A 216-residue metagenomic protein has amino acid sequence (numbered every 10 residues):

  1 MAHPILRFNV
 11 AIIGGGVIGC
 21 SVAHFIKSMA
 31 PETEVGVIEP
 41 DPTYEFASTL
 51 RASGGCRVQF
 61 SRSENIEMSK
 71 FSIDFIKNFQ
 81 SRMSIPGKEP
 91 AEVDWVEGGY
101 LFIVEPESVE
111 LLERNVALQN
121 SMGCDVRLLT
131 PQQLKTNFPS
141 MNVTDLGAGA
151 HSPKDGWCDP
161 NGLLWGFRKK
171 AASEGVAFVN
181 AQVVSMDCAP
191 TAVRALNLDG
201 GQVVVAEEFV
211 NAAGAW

Functional and structural regions predicted by a protein language model:
H3-I18, G36: Beta1/beta-strand and adjacent pyrophosphate-binding region of the FAD-binding site in flavoprotein oxidoreductases
G15, F60, E105, A213-G214: Glycine-rich, N-terminal phosphate-binding loop of Rossmann-like dinucleotide-binding domains
I18, T43, W216: Conserved Rossmann-like nucleotide-cofactor binding loop
A23, K27, K170: Gly/Ala-rich phosphate-binding loop of Rossmann-like dinucleotide-binding domains, activating on the conserved
K27-T49: Glycine-rich FAD pyrophosphate-binding loop
P40, P131, V183: Active-site loop/turn elements of alpha/beta-hydrolase fold enzymes, especially the short glycine-/histidine-rich
S53-N137: Dinucleotide-binding Rossmann-like beta1-alpha1 core, especially the glycine-rich loop that anchors the ADP
A150-E208, A212-W216: Helical element adjacent to the flavin cofactor pocket in flavoenzyme catalytic cores
